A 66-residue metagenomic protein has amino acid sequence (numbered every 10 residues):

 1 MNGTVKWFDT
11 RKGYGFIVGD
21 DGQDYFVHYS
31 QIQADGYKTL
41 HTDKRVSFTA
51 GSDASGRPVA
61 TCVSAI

Functional and structural regions predicted by a protein language model:
M1-N2, I66: Absolute protein N-terminus
T10-G13: Short, conserved beta-turn/loop elements at beta-strand boundaries and strand-helix junctions
D20-G22: Glycine-centered tight beta-turn/hairpin loop motif at sheet-sheet or coil-to-beta transitions
D24-D35: Beta-strand/loop nucleic-acid-binding surfaces
Q33-S47: Short nucleic-acid-contacting surface segments enriched for D/E, G, S/T with interspersed K/R
G51-I66: OB-fold/S1-family single-stranded nucleic acid-binding modules
